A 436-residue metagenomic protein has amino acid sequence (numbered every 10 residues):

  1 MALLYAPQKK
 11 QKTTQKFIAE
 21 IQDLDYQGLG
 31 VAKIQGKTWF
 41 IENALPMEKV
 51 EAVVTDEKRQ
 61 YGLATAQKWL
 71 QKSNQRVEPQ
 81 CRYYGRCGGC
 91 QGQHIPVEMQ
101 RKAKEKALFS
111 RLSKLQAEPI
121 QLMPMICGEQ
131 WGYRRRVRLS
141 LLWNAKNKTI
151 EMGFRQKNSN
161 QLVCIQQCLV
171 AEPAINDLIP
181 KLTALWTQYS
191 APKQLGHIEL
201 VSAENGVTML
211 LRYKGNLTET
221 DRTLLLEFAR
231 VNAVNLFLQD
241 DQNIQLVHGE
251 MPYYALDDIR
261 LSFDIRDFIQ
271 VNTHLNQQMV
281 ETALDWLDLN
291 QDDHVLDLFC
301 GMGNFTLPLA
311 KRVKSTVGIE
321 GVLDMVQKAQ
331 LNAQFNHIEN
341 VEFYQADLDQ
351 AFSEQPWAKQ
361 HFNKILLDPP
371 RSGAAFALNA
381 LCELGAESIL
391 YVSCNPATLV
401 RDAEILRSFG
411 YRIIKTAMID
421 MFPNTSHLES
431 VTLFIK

Functional and structural regions predicted by a protein language model:
M1-P79, Y83, L296, E342-F343: Terminal RNA-binding accessory module
L3-I18, D23-Y26, K214-K436: Rossmann-like S-adenosyl-L-methionine
G30-Q35, G153-Q156, A329: Short, acidic/hydrophobic/Gly-rich beta-strand patch recurrent on exposed beta strands that often constitutes part
V54-D56, L141-A145, S202, D420 (+1 more regions): Short, low-complexity Ser/Thr-rich regulatory SLiMs
Q67-P79, G85-L195: Extended interfacial segments that mediate partner engagement and assembly in macromolecular machines
M123-Q130, G196-L200, D241-I244, M418-M421: Short, solvent-exposed loop/turn elements at beta->coil junctions and helix N-caps that rim active or binding pockets
C168, L210-L217: A short interface-forming secondary-structure element
